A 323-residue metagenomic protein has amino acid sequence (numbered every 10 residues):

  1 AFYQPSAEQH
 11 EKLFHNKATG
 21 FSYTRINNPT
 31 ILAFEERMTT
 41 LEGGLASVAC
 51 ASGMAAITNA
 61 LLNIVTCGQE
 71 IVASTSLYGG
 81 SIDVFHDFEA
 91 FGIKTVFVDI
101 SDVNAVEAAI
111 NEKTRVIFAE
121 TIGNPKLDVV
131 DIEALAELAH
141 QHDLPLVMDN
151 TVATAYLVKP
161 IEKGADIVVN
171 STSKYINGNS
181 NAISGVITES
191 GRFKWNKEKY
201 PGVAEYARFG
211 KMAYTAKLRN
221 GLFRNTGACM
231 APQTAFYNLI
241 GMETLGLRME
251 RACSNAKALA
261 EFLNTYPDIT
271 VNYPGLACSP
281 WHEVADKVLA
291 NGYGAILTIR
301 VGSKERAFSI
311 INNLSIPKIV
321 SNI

Functional and structural regions predicted by a protein language model:
F2, S6, E189-F193, V301-E305: Short loop segments at secondary-structure junctions
Y3-P5, D102-V106, S279-P280: A short acidic, often aromatic-flanked loop/helix-cap motif at beta-alpha or helix-coil junctions that lines enzyme
Q4-T58, G80-F88: Conserved N-terminal alpha-helix of the aminotransferase class I/II PLP-enzyme fold
A18, M242, G292-I296: Short, solvent-exposed beta-strand edge segments and adjacent coil->beta transition regions
T40-G43, L77, N312-I319: Short, intrinsically disordered, mixed-charge
L41-E42, E89, S180, A290-Y293: Short glycine-enriched loop/turn motifs at secondary-structure junctions
V48-Y266: Conserved PLP-enzyme active-site core in the AAT-like
N264, T270-I323: Conserved C-terminal alpha-helix-loop-beta "cap" of PLP-dependent enzymes that closes/shapes the active-site mouth
